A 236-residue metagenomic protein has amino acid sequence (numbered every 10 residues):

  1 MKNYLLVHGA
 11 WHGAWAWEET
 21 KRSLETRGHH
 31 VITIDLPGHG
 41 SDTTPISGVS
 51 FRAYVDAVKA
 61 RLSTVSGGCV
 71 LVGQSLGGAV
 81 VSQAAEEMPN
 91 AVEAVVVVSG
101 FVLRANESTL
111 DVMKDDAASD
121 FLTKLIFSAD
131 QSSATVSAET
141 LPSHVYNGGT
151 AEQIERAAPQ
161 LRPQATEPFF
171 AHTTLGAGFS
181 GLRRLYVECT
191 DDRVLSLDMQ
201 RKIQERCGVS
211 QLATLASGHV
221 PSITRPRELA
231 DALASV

Functional and structural regions predicted by a protein language model:
K2-T43, G67-C69: Conserved HGGG/HGGXW glycine-rich cap/lid loop of the alpha/beta-hydrolase fold
E19, Q83-E87: Active-site signature of alpha/beta-hydrolase-fold catalytic machinery across serine- and Asp/Cys-nucleophile hydrolases
H30, L36-V72, E86-E87, L110-D115: Active-site loop/oxyanion-hole signature of alpha/beta-hydrolase fold enzymes
G73-G77, V81: Gly/Ala-rich beta-loop-alpha elbow adjacent to hydrolase catalytic centers
E86, N90-V92, V96-D130, A134 (+2 more regions): Flexible "cap/lid" loop of the alpha/beta hydrolase fold
D130-G178: Conserved alpha/beta-hydrolase catalytic His-Asp/Glu region
R162-R227: Conserved serine/cysteine hydrolase catalytic core
